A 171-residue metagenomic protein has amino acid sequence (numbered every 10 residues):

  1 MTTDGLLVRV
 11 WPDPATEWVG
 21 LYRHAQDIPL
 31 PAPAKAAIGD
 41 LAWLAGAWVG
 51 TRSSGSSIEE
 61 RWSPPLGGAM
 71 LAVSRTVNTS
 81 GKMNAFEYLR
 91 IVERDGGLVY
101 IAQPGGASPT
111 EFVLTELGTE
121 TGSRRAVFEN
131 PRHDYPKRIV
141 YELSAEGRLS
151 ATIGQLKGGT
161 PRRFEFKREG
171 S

Functional and structural regions predicted by a protein language model:
T2, L66, G122, A145-G147: Residue-level recognition of beta-strand termini and adjacent short loop/turns
T3-W11, A69-S74, G96-Q103, R148-G154: Short, well-ordered strand-loop elements centered on a beta-strand within folded domains, enriched for acidic residues
L7-A32, P109-G118, L143, R148 (+1 more regions): Edge beta-strand at a domain terminus
V8, W48, W62, Y141: Hydrophobic pocket/interface hotspot
I28, K35, T51-R132: Central antiparallel beta-sheet cores of small beta-barrel/beta-sandwich binding domains
A32-A47: N-terminal helix-cap/turn-to-beta initiation motif at the start of protein domains
I58-R61, I139, T152: Periodic aromatic/glycine/histidine/acidic cluster detector with a strong bias toward beta-strand repeat architectures
